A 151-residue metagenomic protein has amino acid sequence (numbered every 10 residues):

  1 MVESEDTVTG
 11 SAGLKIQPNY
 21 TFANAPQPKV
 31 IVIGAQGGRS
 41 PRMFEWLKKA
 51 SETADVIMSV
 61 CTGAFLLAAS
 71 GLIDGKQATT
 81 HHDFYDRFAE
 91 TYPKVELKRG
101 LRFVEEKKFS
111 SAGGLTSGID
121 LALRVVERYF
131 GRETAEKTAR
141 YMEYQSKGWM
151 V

Functional and structural regions predicted by a protein language model:
M1-I57, A64-A69, D74-G75, D86-T91 (+2 more regions): Extended, subdomain-level signal for the structured scaffold at the beginning of enzyme domains
D83-Y85, R102-F103: Short, acidic/turn-prone active-site loops that include or flank metal/cofactor- and phosphate-binding residues
L97-K107: The feature captures the short pre-catalytic strand/loop hairpin that immediately precedes and shapes the active-site
K107-G114: A short glycine-threonine-serine/GTX helix/turn-capping micro-motif
S117: A structured phosphate/pyrophosphate-recognition subdomain
